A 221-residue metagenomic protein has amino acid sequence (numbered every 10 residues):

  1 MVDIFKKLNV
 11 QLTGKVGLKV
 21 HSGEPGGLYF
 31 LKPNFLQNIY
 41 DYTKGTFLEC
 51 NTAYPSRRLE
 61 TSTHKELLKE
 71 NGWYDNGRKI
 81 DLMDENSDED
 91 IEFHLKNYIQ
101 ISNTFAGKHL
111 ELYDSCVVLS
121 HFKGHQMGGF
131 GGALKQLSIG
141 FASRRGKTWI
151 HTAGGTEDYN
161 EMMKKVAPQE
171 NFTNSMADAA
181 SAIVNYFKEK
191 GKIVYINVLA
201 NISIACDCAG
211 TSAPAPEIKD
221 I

Functional and structural regions predicted by a protein language model:
M1-V20, E24-Q37, Y42, T46-I221: Extended, low-polarity segments enriched in aliphatic/aromatic residues
